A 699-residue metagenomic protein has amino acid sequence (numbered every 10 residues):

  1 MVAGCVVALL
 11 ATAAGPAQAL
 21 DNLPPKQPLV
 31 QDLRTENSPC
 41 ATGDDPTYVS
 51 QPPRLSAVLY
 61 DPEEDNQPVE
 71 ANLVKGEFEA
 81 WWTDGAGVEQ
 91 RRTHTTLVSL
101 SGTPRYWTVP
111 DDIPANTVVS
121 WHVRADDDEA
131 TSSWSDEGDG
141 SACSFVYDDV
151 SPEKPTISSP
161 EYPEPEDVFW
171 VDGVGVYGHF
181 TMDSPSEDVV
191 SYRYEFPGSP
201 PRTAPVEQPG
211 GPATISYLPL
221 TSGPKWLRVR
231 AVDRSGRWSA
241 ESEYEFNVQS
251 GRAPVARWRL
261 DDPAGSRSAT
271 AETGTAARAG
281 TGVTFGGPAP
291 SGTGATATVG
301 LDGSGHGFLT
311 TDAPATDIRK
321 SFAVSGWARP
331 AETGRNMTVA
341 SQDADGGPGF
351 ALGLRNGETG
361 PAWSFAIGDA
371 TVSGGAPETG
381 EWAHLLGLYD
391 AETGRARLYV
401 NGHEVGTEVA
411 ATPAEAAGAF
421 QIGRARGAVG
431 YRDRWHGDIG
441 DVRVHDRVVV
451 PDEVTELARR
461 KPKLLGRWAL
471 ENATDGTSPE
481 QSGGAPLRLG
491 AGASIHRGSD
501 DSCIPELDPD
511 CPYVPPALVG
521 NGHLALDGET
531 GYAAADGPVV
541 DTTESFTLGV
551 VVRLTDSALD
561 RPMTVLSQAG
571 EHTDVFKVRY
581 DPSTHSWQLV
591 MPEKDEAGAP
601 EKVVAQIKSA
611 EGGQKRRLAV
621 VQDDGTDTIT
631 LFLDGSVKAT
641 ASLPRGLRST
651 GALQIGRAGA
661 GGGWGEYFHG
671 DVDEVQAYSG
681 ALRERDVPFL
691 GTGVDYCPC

Functional and structural regions predicted by a protein language model:
A8-A13, A17-A256, G286-D312, A323: Low-complexity, disordered linker/stalk regions enriched in Pro/Thr/Ser/Gly
D61-P68, G85, G211-P219, P224-W226 (+9 more regions): Extracytoplasmic low-complexity segments
V118-H122, P224-R228, A323, H384 (+6 more regions): Short, conserved beta-strand segments of beta-strand-rich sandwich/propeller modules, principally
R252-V255, G305-A362, R395, V448-V454 (+6 more regions): Extracellular glycan-recognition modules
G326, L385, I439-V444, V450 (+3 more regions): Extracellular beta-strand elements of beta-rich domains used for carbohydrate recognition/degradation or cell-matrix
G357-P361, E408-D438, A641-V672: Flexible glycan-contacting loops in extracellular carbohydrate-active proteins
A362-H384, L589-R617, G662: Short, aromatic/His-centered strand-loop micro-motif at the edge of beta-sheets
E381-R395, Q614-T628: Localized edge beta-strand/strand-to-loop motifs within extracellular or lumenal beta-rich domains
